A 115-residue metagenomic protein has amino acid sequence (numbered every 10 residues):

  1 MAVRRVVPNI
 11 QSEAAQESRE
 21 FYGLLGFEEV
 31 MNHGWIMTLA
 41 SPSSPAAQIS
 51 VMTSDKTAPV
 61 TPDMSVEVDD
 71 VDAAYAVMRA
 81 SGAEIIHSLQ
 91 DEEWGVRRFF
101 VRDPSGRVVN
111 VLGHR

Functional and structural regions predicted by a protein language model:
M1-Q16, P62-M64, L112-R115: N-terminal beta-strand motif that seeds the catalytic metal site of vicinal oxygen chelate
V7-N9, T38, S50, D63-S65 (+1 more regions): Short aromatic/hydrophobic contact patches that present stacked aromatics for nucleic-acid/ligand binding
E13-A15, M64-V108: Vicinal oxygen chelate
S18-R19, L25, T38: A generic "structured core" feature
G23-V30, G82-E84: Conserved acetyl-CoA-binding loop of GNAT-fold acetyltransferases
E28-P62, V108-H114: Conserved short beta-strand elements that form part of the metal-binding/catalytic scaffold of enzyme active sites
